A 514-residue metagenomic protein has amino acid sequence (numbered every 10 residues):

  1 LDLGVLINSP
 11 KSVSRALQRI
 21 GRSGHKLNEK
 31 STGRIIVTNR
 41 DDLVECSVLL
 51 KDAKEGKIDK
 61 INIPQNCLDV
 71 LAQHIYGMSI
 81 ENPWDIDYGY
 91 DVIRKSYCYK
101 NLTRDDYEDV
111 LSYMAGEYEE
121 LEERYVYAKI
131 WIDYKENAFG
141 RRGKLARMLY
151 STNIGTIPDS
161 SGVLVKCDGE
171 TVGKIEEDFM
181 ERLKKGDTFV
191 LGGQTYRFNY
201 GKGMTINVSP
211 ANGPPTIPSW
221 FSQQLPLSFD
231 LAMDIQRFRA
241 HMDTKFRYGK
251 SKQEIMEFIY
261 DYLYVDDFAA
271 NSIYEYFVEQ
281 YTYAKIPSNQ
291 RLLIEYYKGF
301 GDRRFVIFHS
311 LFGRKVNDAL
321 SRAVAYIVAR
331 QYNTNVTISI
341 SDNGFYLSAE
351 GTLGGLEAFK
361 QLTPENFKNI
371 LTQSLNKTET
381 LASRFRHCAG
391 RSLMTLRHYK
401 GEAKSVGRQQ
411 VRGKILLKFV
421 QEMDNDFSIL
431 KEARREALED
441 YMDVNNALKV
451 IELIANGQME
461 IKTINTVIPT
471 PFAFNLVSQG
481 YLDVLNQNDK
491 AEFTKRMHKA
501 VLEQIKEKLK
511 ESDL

Functional and structural regions predicted by a protein language model:
S9-K60: Conserved segment of the helicase C-terminal RecA-like domain
K57-A72: Short alpha-helical segments that sit at the start of domains
E81-D87: Short capping segments at the starts of secondary-structure elements
Y90-I93, Y97-G162, E176, P218-S219 (+1 more regions): Extended, highly charged accessory segments
F139, K202-S219: Short, solvent-exposed secondary-structure boundary/capping segments
I157-D159, L183, V190: Short, well-ordered loop/turn sites that connect or cap secondary structure elements
G169-T188: A conserved acidic, glycine/proline-rich C-terminal tail/linker
Q194-G203: Short beta-strand-centered aromatic/proline hotspots
